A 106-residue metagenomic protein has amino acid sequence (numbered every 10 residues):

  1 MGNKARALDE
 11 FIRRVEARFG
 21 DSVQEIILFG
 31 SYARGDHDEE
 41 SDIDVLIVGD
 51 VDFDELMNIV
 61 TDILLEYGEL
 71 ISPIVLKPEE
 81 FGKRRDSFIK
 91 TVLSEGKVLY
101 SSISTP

Functional and structural regions predicted by a protein language model:
M1-E25, R34-E39, V48-P106: Catalytic core of pol beta-like nucleotidyltransferases
S31: Conserved H-loop
